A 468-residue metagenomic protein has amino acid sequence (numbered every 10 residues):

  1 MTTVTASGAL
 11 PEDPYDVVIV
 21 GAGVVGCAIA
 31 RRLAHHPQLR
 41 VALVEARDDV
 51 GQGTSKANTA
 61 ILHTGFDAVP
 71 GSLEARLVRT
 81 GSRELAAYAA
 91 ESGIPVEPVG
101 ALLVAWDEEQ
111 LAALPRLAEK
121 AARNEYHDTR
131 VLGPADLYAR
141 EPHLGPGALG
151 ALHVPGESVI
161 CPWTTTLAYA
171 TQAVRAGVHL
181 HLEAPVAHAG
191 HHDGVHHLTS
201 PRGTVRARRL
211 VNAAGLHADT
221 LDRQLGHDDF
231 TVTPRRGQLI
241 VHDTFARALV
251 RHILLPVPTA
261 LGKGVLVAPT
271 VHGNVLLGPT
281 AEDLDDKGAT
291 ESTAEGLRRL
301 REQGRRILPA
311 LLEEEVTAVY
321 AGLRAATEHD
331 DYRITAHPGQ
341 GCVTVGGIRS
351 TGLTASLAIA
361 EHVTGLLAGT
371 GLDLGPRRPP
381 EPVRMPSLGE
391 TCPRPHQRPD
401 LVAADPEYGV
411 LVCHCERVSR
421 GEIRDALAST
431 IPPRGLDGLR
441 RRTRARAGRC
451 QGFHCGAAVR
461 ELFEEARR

Functional and structural regions predicted by a protein language model:
M1-V17, H35-H36: Extreme N-terminal leader/targeting segments of oxidoreductases
L10-V25, A42: Beta1/beta-strand and adjacent pyrophosphate-binding region of the FAD-binding site in flavoprotein oxidoreductases
A28, A189-G194, T199-G278, E282-E291 (+3 more regions): Flavin-dependent oxidoreductases
A34-A57: Glycine-rich FAD pyrophosphate-binding loop
A60-D136, R140, L149, G264-V265: Dinucleotide-binding Rossmann-like beta1-alpha1 core, especially the glycine-rich loop that anchors the ADP
V69-R79, V104-A113, L152-T171, A289-E295 (+2 more regions): Short beta-strand to alpha-helix junction loop
L152-R209: Helical element adjacent to the flavin cofactor pocket in flavoenzyme catalytic cores
G262, V271-H272, D283-L411, V418-I431 (+1 more regions): C-terminal catalytic lobe of FAD-dependent flavoproteins
